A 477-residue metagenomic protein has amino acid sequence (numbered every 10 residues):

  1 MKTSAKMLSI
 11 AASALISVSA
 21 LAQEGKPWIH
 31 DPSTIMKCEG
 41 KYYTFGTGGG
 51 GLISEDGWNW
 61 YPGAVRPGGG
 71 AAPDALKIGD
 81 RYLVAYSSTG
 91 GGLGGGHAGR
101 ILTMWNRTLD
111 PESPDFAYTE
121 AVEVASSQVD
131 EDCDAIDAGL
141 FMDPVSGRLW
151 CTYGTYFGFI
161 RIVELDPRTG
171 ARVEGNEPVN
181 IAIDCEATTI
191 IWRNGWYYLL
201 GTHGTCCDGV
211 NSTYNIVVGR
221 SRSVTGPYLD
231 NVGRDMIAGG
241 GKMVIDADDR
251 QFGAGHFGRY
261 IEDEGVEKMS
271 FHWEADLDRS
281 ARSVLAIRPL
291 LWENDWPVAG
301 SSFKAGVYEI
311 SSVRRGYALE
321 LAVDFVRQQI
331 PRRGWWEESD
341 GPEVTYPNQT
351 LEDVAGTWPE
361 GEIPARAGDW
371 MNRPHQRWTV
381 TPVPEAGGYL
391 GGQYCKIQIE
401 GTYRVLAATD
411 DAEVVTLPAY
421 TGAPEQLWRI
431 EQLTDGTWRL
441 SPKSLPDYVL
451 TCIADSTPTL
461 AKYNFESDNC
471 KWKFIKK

Functional and structural regions predicted by a protein language model:
M1-S9: Bacterial N-terminal signal peptides that target proteins for export
S17-S19: N-terminal signal peptide c-region/cleavage motif recognized by signal peptidases
Q23-I136, M142-C185, W192-I245, E264-G306 (+2 more regions): Beta-rich carbohydrate-recognition and catalytic domains
I29-P32, G70-A72, A135-D137, C185-T188 (+7 more regions): Conserved positions at the start
S33, D74, E123, T189 (+4 more regions): Residue-level detector of beta-strand face positions
G139, A247-I261: Signature of short aromatic-glycine-proline-rich micro-motifs recurring in repeat-based ectodomains
K304-K477: Lectin-like carbohydrate-binding module/patch detector with strong preference for beta-trefoil
